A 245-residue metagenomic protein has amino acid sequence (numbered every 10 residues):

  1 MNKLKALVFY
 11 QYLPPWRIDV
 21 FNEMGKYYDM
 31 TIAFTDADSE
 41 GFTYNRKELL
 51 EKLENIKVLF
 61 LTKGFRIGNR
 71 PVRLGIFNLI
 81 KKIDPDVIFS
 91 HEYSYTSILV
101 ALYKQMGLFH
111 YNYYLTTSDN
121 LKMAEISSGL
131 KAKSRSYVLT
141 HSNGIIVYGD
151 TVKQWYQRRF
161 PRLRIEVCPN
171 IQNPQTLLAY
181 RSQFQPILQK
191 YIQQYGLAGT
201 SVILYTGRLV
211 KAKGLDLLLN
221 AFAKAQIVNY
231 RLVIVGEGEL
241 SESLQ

Functional and structural regions predicted by a protein language model:
M1-L59, I80-I83, A223: N-terminal subdomain of nucleotide-sugar transferases
F9, Y148, C168-I171, Y205-G207 (+1 more regions): Short hydrophobic "strand-cap" motifs at the C-terminus of beta-strands
P15, P85-F109: An aromatic- and histidine-rich active-site surface loop
D38-S39, T206-V210, R231-L244: Glycosyltransferase donor-sugar binding loop
K52-L74, S90: A short, charged, and often flexible helix/loop element on the N-terminal side of the glycosyltransferase catalytic
T96, Y111-G129, N143-G144: A short, histidine- and acid-enriched strand-loop-helix "catalytic/donor-clamping" loop that lines the nucleotide-sugar
T140-Q189, L197-A198: Donor nucleotide-sugar binding/catalytic pocket of nucleotide-sugar-dependent glycosyltransferases
P186, I192-K213, L219-F222, V233: Conserved donor-binding/catalytic core segment of Leloir-type glycosyltransferases
